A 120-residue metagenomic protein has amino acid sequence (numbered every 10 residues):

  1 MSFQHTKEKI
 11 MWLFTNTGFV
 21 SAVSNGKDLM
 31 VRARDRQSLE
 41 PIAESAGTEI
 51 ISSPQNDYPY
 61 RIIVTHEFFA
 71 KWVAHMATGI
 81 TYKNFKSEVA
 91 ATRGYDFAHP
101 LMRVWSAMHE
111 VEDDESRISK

Functional and structural regions predicted by a protein language model:
S2-K120: Structured alpha/beta or helical-core interaction and ligand-binding surfaces enriched in interleaved
